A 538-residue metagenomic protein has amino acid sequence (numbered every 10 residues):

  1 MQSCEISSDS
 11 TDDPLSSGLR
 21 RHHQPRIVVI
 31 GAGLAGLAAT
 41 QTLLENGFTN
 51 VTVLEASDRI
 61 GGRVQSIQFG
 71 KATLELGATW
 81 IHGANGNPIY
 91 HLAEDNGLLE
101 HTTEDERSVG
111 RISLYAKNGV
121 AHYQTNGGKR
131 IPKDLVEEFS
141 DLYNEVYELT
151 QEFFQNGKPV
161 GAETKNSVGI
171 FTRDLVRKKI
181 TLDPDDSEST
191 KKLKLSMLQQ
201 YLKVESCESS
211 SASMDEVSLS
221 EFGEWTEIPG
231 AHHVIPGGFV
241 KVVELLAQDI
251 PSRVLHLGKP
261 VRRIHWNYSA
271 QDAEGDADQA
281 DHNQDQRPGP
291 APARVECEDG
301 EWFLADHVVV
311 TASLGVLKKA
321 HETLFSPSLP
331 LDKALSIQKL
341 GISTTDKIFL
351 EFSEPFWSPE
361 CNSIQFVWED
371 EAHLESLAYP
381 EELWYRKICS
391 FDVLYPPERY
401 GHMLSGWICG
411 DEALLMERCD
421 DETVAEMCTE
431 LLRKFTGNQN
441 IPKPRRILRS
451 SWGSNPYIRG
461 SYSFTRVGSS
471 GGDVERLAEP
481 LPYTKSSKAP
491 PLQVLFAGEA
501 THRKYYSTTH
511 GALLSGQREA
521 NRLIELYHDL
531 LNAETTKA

Functional and structural regions predicted by a protein language model:
M1-A538: FAD-dinucleotide binding site
